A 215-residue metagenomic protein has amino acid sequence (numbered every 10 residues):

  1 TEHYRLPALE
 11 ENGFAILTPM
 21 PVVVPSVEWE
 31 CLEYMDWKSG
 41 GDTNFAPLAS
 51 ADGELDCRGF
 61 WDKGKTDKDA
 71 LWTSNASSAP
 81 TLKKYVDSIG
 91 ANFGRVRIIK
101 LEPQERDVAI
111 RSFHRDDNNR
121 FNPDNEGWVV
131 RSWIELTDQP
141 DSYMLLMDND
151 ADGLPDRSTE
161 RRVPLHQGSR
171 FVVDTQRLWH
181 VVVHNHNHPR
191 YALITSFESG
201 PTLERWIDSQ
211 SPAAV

Functional and structural regions predicted by a protein language model:
T1-R97: Non-heme Fe(II)/2-oxoglutarate
H3-Y4, A8-E11, E105-S112, I207-S211: Phosphate/pyrophosphate-recognition segments in soluble nucleotide-handling domains
N12-L17, V129-R131, A192: Intrinsic-disorder/low-complexity, polar/charged segments enriched in Ser/Thr/Lys/Arg/Asp/Glu/Gln
M20, L48-A51, L101, T137 (+2 more regions): Structured loops at beta-to-helix junctions and adjacent beta-edge loops in soluble globular domains
L82-K84, R120, W179: Residue-level detector of functional hotspots within protein domains
V86-R170: Catalytic core of non-heme Fe(II) oxygenases with the double-stranded beta-helix
L145-V215: Catalytic core of Fe(II)/2-oxoglutarate
